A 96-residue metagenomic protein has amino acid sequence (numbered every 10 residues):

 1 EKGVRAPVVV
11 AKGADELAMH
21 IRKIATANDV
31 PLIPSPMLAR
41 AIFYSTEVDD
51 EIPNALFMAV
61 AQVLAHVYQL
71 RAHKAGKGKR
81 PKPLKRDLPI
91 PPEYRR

Functional and structural regions predicted by a protein language model:
E1-P81: Structured cytosolic domains appended to multi-pass membrane proteins
L84-R96: Polar low-complexity intrinsically disordered regions
